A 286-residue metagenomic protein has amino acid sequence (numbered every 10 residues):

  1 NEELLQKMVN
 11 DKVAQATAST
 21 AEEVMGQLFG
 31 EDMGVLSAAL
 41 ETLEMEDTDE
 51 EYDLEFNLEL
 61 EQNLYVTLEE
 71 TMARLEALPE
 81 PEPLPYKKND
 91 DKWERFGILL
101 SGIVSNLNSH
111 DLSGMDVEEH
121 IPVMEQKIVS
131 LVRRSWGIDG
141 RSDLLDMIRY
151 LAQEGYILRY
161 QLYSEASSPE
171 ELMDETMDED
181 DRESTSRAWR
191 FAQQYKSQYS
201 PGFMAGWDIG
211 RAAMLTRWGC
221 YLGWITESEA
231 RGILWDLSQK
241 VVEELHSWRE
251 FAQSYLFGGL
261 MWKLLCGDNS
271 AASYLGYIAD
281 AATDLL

Functional and structural regions predicted by a protein language model:
E2-E227, R231, W235-L286: Polar/charged low-complexity regulatory segments
